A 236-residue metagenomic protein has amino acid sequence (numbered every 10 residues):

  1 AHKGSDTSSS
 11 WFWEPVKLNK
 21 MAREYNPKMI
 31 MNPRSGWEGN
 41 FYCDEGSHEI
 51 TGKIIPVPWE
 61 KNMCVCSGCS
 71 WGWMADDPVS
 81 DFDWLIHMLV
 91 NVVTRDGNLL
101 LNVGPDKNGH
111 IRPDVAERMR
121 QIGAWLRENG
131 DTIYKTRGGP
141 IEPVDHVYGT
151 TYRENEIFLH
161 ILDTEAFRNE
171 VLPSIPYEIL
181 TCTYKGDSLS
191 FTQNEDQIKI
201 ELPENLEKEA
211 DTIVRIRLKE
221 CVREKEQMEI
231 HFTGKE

Functional and structural regions predicted by a protein language model:
A1-E236: Mature catalytic domains of secreted/periplasmic carbohydrate-active enzymes
